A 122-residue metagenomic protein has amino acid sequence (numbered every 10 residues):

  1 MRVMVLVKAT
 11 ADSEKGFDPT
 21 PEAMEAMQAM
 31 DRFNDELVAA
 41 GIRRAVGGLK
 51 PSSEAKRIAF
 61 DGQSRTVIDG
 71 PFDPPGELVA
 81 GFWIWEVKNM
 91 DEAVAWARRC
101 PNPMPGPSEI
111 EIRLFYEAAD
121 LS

Functional and structural regions predicted by a protein language model:
M1-S122: Conserved, structured core segments of small domains
